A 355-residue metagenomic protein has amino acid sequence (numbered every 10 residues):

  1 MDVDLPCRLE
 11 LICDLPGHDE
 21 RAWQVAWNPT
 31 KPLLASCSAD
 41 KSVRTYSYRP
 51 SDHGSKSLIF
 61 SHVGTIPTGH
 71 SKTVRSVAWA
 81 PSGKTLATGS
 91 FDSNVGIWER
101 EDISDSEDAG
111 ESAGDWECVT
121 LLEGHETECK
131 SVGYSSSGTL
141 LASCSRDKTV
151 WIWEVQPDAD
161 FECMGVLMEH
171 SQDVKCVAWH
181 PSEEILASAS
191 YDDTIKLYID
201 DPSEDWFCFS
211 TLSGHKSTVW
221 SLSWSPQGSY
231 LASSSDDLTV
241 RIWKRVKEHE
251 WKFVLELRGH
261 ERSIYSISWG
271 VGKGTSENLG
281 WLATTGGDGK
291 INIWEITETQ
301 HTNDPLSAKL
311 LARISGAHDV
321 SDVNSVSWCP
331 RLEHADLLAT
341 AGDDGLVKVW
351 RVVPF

Functional and structural regions predicted by a protein language model:
D2-D19, L58-V63, G114-E117, A308-L311: A short helix->beta-strand "capping" segment at the edge of beta-propeller domains
L15-A22, I66-V74, D115, L122-C129 (+4 more regions): WD40/WD-repeat beta-propeller blade N-cap
V25-K31, V77-G83, G133-T139, A178-E184 (+3 more regions): Loop/turn segments within WD40 beta-propeller blades
C37-D40, T88-D92, S137, S143-D147 (+5 more regions): Conserved strand-to-loop turn within each blade of WD40 beta-propeller repeats
C37-I59, D102-I103: Beta-propeller domains
V43-Y48, V95-R100, V150-E154, V177 (+4 more regions): WD40-repeat beta-propellers
S327-F355: Blade-level signature of beta-propeller repeat domains, shared across WD40, Kelch, NHL, RCC1 and BNR/Asp-box propellers
